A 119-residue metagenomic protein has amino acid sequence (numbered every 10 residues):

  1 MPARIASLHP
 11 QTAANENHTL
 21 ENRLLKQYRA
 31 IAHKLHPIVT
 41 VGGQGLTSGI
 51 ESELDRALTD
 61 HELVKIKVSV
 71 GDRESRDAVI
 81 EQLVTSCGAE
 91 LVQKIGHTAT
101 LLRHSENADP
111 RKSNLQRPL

Functional and structural regions predicted by a protein language model:
P2-L119: Positively charged, polar, low-complexity stretches
